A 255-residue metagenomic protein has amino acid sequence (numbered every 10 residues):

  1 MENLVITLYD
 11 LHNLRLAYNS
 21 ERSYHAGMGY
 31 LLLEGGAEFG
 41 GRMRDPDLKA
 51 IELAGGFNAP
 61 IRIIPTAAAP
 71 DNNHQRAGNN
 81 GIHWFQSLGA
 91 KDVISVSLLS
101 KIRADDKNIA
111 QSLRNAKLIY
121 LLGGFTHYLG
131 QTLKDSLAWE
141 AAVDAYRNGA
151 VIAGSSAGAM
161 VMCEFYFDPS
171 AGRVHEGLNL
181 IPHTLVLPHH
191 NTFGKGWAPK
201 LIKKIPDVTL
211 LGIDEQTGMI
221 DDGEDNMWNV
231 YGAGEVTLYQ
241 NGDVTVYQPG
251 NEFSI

Functional and structural regions predicted by a protein language model:
L4, L11-L14: Short hydrophobic targeting helices and cationic amphipathic motifs that mediate membrane/organellar targeting
Y18-F57, A67-N79, H83-S87, D168 (+1 more regions): C-terminal and late-domain segments of enzyme folds
M28, G56-I61, A116, G149: A general structural motif
L33, I94-S95, Y120-L121, I152-S155 (+1 more regions): General beta-strand structural signal in soluble alpha/beta enzymes
I61, I119, S156, V186 (+1 more regions): A residue-level signal for conserved active-site and pocket-lining positions in enzyme catalytic cores
A68-G123, Y128: Portal/gating segments that form or line small-molecule/metal binding sites
L122, Y128-K195: Class I SAM-dependent methyltransferase SAM-binding "motif I" and its flanking Rossmann-like core
